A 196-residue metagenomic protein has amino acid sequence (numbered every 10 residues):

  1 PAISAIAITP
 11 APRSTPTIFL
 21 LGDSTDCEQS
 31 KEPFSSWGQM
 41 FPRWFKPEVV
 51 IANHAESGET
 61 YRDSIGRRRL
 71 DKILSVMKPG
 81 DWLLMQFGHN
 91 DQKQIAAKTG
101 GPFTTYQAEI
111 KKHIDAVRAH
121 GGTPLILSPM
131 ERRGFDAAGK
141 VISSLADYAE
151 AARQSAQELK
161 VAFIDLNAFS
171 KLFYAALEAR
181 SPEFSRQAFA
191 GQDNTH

Functional and structural regions predicted by a protein language model:
P1-E56, L70-L83: Serine-esterase "nucleophile elbow" of acetyl-processing enzymes
A11-P12, M40, R68-H196: Alpha-helical cap/lid subdomain in secreted, periplasmic, or secretory-pathway luminal O-acyl-processing enzymes
E28-P33, N53-R68, K93-P102: Acidic/histidine-rich helix-loop elements that form or flank divalent-metal/phosphate-binding sites at the catalytic
